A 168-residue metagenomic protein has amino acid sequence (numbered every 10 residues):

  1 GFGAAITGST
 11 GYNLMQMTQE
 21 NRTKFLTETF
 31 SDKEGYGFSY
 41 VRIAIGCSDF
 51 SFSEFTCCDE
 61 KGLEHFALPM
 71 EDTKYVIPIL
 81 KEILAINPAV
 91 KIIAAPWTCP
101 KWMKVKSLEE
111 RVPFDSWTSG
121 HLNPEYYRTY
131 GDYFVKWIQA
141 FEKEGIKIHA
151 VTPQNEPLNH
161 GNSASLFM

Functional and structural regions predicted by a protein language model:
G1-I148: N-terminal catalytic cores of secreted or lumenal carbohydrate-active enzymes
P153-H160: Short, conserved phosphate-binding/catalytic loop or strand-edge motifs used in phosphoryl-/nucleotidyl-transfer
H160-M168: Aromatic- and carboxylate-enriched substrate-binding clefts and catalytic-loop regions of carbohydrate-active enzymes
